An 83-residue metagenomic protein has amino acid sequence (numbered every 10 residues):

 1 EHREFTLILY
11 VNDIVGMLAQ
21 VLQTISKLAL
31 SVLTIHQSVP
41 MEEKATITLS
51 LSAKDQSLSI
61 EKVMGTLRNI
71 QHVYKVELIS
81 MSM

Functional and structural regions predicted by a protein language model:
E1-M83: A conserved regulatory-domain signal marking ACT and ACT-like small-molecule sensing domains and adjacent regulatory
